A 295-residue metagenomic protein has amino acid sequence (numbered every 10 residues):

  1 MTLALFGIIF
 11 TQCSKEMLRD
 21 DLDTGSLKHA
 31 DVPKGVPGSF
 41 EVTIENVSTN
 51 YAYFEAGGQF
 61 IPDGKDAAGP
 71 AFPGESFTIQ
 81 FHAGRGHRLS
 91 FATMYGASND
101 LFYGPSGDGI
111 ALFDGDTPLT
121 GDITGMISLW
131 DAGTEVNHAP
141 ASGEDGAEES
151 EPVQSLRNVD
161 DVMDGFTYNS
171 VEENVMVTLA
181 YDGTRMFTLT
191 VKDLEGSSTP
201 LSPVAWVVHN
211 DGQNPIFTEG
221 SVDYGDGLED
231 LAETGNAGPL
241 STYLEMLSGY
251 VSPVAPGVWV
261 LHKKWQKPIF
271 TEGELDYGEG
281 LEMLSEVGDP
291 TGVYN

Functional and structural regions predicted by a protein language model:
T2-I8: Bacterial N-terminal signal peptides
L3, E16, D20, G25 (+2 more regions): Intrinsic-disorder/low-complexity peptide segments enriched for small residues
F10-K34: Bacterial Sec-dependent N-terminal signal peptides
H29-D116, M186, E195-N295: Structured domain cores in non-transmembrane regions
V32-P33, P70-A83, V136-G183: Exposed beta-sheet edge/beta-hairpin loop segments within beta-rich domains
A97-V153: C2-type phospholipid-binding modules
